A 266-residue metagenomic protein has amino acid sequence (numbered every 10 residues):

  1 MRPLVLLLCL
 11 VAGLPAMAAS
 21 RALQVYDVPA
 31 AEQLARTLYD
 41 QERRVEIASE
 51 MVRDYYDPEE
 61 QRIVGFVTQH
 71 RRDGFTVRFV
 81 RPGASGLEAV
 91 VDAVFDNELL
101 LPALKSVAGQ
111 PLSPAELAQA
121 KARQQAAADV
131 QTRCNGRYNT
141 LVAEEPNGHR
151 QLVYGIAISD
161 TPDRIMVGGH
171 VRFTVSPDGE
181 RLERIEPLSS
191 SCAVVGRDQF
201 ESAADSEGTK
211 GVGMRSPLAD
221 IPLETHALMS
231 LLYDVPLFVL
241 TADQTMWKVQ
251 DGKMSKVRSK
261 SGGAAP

Functional and structural regions predicted by a protein language model:
P3-A12: Sec-dependent N-terminal signal peptides
G13-M17: N-terminal signal peptide c-region/cleavage motif recognized by signal peptidases
A19-A108, L112-S113, L117-H149, V194-P266: Active-site-proximal loop/helix of nucleotide/amide-processing enzymes and allied scaffolds
A89-K105, I165-E183: A short, surface-exposed beta-strand/turn
R123, Q131-E180: Non-catalytic interface/targeting segments
V171-F200, E207-G208, R215: Gly/Pro-enriched, hydrophobic low-complexity segments that function as extracytoplasmic propeptides/linkers
